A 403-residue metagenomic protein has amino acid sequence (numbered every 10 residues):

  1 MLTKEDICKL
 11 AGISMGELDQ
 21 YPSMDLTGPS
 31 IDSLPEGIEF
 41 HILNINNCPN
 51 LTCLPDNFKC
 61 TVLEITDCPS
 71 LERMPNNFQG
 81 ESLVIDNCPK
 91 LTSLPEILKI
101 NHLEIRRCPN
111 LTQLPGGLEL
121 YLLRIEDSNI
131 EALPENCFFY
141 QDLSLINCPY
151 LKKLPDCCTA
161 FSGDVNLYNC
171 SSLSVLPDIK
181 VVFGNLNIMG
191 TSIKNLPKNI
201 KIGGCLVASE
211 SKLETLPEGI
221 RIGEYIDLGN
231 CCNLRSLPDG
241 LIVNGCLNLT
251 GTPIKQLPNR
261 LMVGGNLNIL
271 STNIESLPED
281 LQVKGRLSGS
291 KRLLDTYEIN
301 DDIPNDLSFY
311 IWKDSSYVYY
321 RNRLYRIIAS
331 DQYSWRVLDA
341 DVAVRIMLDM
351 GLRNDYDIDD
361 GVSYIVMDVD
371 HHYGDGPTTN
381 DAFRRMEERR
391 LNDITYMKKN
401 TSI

Functional and structural regions predicted by a protein language model:
M1-S33, K291-I403: N-terminal capping/linker segments that flank leucine-rich repeat
K4, K9, E72-R73, R106 (+9 more regions): Surface-exposed charge patches in extracellular/virion surface proteins
S14, L51, L71, I130-L133 (+2 more regions): Short linear sequence motifs
G16, P35-I38, P55, P75 (+10 more regions): C-terminal helix/turn sub-motif of individual leucine-rich repeats
M24-S30, E39-N50, K59-S70, Q79-K90 (+10 more regions): Concave beta-strand-loop units of leucine-rich repeat
L34, L54, M74, L94 (+9 more regions): Canonical leucine-rich repeat
L51, L71, L91, L111 (+7 more regions): Intrinsically disordered, low-complexity Ser/Thr/Pro-rich tracts
